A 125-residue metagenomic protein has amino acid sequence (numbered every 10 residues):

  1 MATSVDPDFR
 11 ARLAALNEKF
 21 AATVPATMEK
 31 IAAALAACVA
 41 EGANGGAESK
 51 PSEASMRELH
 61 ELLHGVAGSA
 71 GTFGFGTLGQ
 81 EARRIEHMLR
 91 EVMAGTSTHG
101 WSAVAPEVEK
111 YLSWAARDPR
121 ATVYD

Functional and structural regions predicted by a protein language model:
A2-L35, V92-D125: Amphipathic, coiled-coil-like alpha-helical segments
A33, A37-A40, T72: Short helix-loop boundary/capping segments at the starts of domains
A37-P51: Intrinsically disordered, low-complexity terminal tails and inter-domain linkers enriched for S/T/G/P/D/E
E48-V92: Extended, amphipathic alpha-helices with heptad-repeat/coiled-coil or helix-bundle character that serve as
